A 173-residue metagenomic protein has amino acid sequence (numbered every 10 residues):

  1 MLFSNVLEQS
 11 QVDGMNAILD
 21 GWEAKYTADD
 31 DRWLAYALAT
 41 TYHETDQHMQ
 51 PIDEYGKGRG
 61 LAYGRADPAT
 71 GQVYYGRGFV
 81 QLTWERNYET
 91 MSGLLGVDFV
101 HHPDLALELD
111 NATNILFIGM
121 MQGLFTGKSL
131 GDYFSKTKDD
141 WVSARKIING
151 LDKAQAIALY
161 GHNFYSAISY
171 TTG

Functional and structural regions predicted by a protein language model:
M1-A17, A35-M121, K138: Peptidoglycan-targeting cell-wall enzymes and recognition modules
M1-W33, D67, A154-G173: Extracellular cell-wall/glycan-interacting regions and their flexible linkers
N16-E23, F117, R145, N149: Amphipathic alpha-helical segments within well-ordered protein domains
A24-D30, H101-L107, D132-D139: Short, mixed-charge amphipathic alpha-helical segments
K25-Y26, H43-E54, F125-G127, L151-A158: Secretory-pathway/luminal and periplasmic proteins that interact with or process carbohydrate-rich
T41-E44, G131-K153: Acidic helix/loop microenvironments that form the catalytic cleft of cell-wall polysaccharide enzymes
F117-G127, N149-D152, I168: Short leucine-rich amphipathic alpha-helical surface patches
K128-F134, T171-G173: Peripheral peptide segments
